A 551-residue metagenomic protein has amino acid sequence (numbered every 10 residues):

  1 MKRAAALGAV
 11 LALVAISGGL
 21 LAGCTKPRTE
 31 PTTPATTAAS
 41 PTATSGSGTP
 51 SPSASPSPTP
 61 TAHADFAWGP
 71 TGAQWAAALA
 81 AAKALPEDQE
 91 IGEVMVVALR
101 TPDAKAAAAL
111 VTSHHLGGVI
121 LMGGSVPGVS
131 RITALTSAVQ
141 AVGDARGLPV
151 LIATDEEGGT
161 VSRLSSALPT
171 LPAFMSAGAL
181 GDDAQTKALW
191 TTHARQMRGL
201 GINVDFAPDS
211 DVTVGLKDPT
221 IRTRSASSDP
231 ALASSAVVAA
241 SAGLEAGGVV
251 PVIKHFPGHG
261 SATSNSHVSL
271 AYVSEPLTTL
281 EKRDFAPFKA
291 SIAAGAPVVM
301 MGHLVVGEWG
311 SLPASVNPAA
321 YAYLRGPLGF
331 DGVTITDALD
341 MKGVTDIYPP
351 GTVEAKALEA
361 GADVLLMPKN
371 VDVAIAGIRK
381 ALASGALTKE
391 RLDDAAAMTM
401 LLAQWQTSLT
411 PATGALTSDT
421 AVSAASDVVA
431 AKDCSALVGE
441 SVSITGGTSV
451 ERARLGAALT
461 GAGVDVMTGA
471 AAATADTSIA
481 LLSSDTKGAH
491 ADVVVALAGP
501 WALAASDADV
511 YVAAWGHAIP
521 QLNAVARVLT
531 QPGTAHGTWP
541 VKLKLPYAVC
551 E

Functional and structural regions predicted by a protein language model:
M1-L21: Sec-dependent bacterial lipoprotein signal peptides
K2-A4, L21-H114, D346-E551: Preference for extracellular/luminal or secreted protein segments
P86, A106, V119, P127-D144 (+2 more regions): Second-shell residues forming the walls of enzyme active-site clefts
G92-L99, G117-L121, V150-E156, V204-P208 (+6 more regions): Hydrophobic faces of well-ordered beta-strands that scaffold small-molecule active sites in alpha/beta enzyme cores
R100-D103, S125-G128, E156-V161, V204 (+9 more regions): Solvent-exposed loop/turn segments at secondary-structure junctions within structured extracellular/periplasmic domains
L110-V129, F206, V214-K217, I292-S311 (+2 more regions): Short acidic, glycine-rich surface-loop motifs adjacent to enzyme active sites
Q140-P169, T186-V212, A233-P257: Glycine-rich, aromatic-flanked loop segments that form ligand/cofactor-binding clefts across common enzyme folds
P169-G181, S225-S227: A charged helix-plus-loop insertion that forms the helical arch/lid used to bind and gate nucleic-acid substrates
